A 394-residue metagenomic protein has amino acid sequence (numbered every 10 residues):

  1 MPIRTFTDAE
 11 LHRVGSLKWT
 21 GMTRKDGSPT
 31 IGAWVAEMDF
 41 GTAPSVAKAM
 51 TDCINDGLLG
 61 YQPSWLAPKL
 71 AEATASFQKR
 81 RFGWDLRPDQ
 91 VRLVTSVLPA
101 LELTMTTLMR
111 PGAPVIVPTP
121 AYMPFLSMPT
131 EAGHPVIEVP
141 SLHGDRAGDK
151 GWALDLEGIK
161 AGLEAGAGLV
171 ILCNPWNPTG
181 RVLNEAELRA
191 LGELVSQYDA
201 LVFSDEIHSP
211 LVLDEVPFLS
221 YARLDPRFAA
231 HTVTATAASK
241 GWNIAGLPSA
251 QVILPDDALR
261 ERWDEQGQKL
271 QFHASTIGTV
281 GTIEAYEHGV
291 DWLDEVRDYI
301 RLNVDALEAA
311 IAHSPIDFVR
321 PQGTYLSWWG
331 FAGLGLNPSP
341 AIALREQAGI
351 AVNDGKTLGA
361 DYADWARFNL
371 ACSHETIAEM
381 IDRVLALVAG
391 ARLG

Functional and structural regions predicted by a protein language model:
P2-S96, L103, A285-H288, A391-G394: N-terminal small-domain helix-loop-helix segment of the aminotransferase-like
L59-E193, P210-L211, F218-R227, V233: Conserved core of the PLP fold type I
K69, A73, A258, R262-E265 (+3 more regions): A non-catalytic, amphipathic alpha-helix used as a structural packing/dimerization or gating element in enzyme scaffolds
S76, K160, L334, A343-V352 (+1 more regions): PLP-dependent enzyme catalytic core of the Aspartate aminotransferase-like
A132, Q197-Y198, F228, S314 (+2 more regions): Helix C-cap/helix->beta junction micro-motif
D225-R301, V388: Conserved core segment of the aminotransferase class I/II
I283, Y299-E308, F318-F331, Y362: Conserved glycine-rich beta-strand-loop-beta hairpin in the small C-terminal domain of fold type I
